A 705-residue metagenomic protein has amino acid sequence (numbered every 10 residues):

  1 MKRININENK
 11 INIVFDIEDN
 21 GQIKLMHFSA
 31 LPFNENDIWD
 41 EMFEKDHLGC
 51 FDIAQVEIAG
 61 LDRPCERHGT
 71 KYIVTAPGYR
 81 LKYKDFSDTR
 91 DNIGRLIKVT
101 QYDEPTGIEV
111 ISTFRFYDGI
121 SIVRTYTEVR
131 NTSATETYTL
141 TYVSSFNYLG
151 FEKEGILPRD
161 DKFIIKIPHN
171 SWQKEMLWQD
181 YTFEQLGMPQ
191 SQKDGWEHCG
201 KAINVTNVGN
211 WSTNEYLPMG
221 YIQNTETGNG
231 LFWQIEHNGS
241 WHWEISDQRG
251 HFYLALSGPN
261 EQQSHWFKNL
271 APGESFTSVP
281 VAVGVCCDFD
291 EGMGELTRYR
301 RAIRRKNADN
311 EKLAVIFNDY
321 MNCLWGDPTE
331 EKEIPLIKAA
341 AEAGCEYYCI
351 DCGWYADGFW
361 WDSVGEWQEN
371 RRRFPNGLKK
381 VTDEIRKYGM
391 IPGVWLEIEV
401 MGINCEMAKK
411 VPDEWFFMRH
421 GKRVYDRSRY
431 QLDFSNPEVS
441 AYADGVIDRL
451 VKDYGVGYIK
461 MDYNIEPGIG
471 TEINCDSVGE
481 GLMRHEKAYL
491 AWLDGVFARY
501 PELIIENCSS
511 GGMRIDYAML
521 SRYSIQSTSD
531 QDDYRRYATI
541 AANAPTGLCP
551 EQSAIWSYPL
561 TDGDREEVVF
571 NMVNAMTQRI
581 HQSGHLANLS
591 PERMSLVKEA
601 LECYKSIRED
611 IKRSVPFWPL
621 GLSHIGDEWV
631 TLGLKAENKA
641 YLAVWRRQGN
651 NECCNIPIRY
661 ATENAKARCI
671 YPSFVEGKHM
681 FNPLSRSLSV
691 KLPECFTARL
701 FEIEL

Functional and structural regions predicted by a protein language model:
K2-I245, S264, R668-K678: Polysaccharide-binding surfaces and accessory modules of carbohydrate-active proteins
N7-D16, F28, Y489-N682, S687-E704: Active-site-proximal substrate-binding groove within the catalytic cores of carbohydrate-active enzymes
K10, T127, G273, F317 (+7 more regions): Conserved, mostly hydrophobic/aromatic
F116, L140, G250, A356-M407 (+2 more regions): Acidic/aromatic-lined carbohydrate-recognition and catalytic surfaces of CAZymes acting on diverse glycans
K268-C287, F696-E704: Short Pro-Gly-centered flexible turn/kink motifs
K312-A314, C323-P328, R371, I398-R449 (+1 more regions): Active-site-adjacent "subsite" loops/lids of carbohydrate-active enzymes
V315-D319, Y348-I350, P392-L396, I459-M461 (+2 more regions): Hydrophobic faces of well-ordered beta-strands that scaffold small-molecule active sites in alpha/beta enzyme cores
K332-W354: Catalytic domains of carbohydrate-active enzymes, especially glycoside hydrolases
